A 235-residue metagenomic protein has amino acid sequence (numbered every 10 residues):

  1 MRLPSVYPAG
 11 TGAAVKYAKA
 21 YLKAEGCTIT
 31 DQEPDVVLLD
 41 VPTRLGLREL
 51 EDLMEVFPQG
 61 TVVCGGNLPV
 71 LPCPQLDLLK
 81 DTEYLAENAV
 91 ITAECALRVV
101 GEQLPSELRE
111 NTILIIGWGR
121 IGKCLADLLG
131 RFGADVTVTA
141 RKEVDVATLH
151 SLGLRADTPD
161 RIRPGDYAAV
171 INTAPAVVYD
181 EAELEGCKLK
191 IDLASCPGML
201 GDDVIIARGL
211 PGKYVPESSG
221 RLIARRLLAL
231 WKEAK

Functional and structural regions predicted by a protein language model:
M1-L71, Q75, V177, R226-K235: N-terminal ligand-binding/catalytic initiation module
V6-L22, R109-G130: Glycine-rich adenosine-cofactor-binding loop
A9, A13, T28-Q32, F132-L152: NAD(P)-binding Rossmann-fold cofactor-contacting core
A13, G65-L71, A140-D145, P175-A176 (+1 more regions): Short, polar loop motifs at secondary-structure junctions
G26-I29, Q75, V136, A156 (+1 more regions): Hydrophobic anchor at the start of a short beta-strand that flanks the dinucleotide cofactor-binding loop
V36-D40, L114, V170-I171: Structural motif
P42-G60, L149-V215: Rossmann-like adenosine-cofactor binding region
L76-E110, M199-K235: Adenosine-phosphate binding glycine-rich loop
